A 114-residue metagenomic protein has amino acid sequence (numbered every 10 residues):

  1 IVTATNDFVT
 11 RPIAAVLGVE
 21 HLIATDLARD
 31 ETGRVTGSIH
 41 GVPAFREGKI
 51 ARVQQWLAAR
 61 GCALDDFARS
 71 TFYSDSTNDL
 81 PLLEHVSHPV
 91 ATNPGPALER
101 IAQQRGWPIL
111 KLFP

Functional and structural regions predicted by a protein language model:
I1-P114: C-terminal cap/substrate-recognition subdomain and adjoining C-terminal extension of metal-dependent phosphatase-like
